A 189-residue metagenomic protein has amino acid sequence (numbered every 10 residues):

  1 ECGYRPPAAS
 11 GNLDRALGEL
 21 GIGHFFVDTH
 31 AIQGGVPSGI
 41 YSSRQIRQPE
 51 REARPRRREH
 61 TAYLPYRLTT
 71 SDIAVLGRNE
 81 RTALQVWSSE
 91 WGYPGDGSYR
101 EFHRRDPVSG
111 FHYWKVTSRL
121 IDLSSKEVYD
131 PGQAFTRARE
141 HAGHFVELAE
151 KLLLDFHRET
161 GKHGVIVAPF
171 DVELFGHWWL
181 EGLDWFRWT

Functional and structural regions predicted by a protein language model:
E1-H60, V167-T189: Catalytic domains of cell-wall/extracellular-matrix polysaccharide-remodeling enzymes, centered on de-N-acetylation
V36-H163: Active-site cores of enzymes that catalyze phosphoryl transfer or operate on phosphate-rich substrates
